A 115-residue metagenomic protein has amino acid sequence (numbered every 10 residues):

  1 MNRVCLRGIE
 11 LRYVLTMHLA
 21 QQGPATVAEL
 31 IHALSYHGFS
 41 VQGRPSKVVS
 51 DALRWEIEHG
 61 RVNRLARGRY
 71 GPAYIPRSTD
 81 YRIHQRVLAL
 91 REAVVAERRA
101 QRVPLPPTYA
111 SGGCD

Functional and structural regions predicted by a protein language model:
M1-H18, S40-D51, W55-D115: Phospho-regulated, low-complexity intrinsically disordered regions of nuclear gene-regulatory and chromatin-associated
M17-Q21, S35: Short, locally clustered residues in the helix-turn-helix/winged-helix DNA-binding domain
A25-S35: Short acidic, hydrophobic short linear motifs in intrinsically disordered regions
